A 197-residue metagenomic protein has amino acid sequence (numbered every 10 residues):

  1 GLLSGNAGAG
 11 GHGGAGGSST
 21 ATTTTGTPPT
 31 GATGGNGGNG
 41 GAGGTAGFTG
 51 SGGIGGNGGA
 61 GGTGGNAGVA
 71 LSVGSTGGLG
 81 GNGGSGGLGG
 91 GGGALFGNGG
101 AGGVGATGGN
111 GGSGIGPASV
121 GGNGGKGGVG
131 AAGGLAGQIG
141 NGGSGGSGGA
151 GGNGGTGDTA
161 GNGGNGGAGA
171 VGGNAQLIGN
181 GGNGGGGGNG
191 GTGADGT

Functional and structural regions predicted by a protein language model:
G1-G196: Collagen triple-helix signature
